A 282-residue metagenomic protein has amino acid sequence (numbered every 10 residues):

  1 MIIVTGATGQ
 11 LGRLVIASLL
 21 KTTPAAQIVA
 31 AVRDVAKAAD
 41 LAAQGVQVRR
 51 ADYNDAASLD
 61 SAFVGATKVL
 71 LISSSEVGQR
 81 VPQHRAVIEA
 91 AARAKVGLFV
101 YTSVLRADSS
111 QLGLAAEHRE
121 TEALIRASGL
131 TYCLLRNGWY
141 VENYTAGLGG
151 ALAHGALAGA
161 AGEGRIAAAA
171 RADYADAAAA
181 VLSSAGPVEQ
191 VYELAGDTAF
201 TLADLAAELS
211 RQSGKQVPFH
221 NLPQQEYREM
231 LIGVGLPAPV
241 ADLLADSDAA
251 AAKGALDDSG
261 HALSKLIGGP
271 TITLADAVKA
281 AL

Functional and structural regions predicted by a protein language model:
M1-K37, N54-A57, V64, S75-R85 (+7 more regions): Oxidoreductase cofactor-interface core, primarily capturing Rossmann-like NAD(P)-dependent enzymes
K37-Q44, S61: Short loop/helix-cap segments at secondary-structure boundaries that form the rim of catalytic
A42-D55: Rossmann-fold cofactor-recognition segment
S58, K68, I272, D276: Residue-level recognition of oxygen-bearing side chains
Q225-L282: A hydrophobic C-terminal alpha-helical subdomain
